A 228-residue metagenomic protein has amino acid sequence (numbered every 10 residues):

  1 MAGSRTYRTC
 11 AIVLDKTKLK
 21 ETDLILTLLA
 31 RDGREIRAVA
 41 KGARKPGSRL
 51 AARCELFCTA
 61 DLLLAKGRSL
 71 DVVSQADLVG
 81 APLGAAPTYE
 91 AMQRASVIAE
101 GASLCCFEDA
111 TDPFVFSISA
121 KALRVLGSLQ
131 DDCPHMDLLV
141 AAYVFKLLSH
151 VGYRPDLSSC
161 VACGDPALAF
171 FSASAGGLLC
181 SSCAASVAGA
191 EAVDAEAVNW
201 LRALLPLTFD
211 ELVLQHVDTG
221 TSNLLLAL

Functional and structural regions predicted by a protein language model:
M1-L228: Non-catalytic alpha-helical scaffolds and adjoining flexible linkers that form interface surfaces for assembly
